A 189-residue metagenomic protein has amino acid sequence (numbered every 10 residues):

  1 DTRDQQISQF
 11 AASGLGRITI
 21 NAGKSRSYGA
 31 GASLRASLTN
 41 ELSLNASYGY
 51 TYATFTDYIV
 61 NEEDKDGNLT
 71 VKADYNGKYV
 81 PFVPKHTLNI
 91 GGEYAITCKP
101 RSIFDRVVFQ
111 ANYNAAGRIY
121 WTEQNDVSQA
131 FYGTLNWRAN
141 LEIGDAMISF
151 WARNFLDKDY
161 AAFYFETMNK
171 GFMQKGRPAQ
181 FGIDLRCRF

Functional and structural regions predicted by a protein language model:
D1, A11, Y50, A152-L156: A short beta-strand motif that forms part of the nucleic acid-binding face of small beta-barrel RNA-binding folds
T2, L15-R17, Y75, F155-L156 (+1 more regions): Residue-level signal for pocket-adjacent positions within structured domains
R3-N21, R26, S33: Membrane-topology and secretion signals of cell-surface/extracellular proteins
Q5-G14, T51, T56-E63, I119-D126 (+1 more regions): Outer-membrane beta-barrel translocator domains and adjoining extracellular loop/strand segments of Gram-negative
Q5-S8, G23, E63, R138 (+1 more regions): Residue-level detector of intrinsically disordered/flexible regions characterized by low predicted structural confidence
Q9-A12, A22-K24, L44, F82 (+2 more regions): Generic structural "secondary-structure junction" signal
I20-T122, R186: Gram-negative outer-membrane beta-barrel transporters
K78-F189: Conserved C-terminal beta-signal and adjacent last beta-strands/turns of outer-membrane beta-barrel proteins
